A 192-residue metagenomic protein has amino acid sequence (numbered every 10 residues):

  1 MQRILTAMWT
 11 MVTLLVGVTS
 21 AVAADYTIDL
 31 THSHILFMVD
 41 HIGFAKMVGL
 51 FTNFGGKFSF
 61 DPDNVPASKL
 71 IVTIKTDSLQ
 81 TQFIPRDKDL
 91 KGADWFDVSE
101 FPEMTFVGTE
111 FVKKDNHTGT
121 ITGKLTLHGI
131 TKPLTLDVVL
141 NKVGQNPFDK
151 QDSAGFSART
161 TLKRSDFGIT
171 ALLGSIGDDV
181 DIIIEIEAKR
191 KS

Functional and structural regions predicted by a protein language model:
M1-I4: Positively charged n-region of N-terminal signal peptides that target proteins for export
A7-V18: Bacterial N-terminal signal peptides
V22-S192: Low-complexity, acidic/polar, glycine-enriched regions of mature
